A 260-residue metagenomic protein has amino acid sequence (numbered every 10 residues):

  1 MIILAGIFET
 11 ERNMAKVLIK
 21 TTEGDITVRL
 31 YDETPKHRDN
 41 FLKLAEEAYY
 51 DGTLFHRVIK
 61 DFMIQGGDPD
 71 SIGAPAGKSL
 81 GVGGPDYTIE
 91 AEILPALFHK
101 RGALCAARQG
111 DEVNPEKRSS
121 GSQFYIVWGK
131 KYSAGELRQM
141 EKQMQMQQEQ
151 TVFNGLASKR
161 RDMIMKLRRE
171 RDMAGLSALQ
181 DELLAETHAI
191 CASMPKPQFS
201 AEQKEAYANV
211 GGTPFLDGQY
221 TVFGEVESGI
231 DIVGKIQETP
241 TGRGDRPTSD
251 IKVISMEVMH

Functional and structural regions predicted by a protein language model:
L4-H260: Cyclophilin-like peptidyl-prolyl cis-trans isomerases
